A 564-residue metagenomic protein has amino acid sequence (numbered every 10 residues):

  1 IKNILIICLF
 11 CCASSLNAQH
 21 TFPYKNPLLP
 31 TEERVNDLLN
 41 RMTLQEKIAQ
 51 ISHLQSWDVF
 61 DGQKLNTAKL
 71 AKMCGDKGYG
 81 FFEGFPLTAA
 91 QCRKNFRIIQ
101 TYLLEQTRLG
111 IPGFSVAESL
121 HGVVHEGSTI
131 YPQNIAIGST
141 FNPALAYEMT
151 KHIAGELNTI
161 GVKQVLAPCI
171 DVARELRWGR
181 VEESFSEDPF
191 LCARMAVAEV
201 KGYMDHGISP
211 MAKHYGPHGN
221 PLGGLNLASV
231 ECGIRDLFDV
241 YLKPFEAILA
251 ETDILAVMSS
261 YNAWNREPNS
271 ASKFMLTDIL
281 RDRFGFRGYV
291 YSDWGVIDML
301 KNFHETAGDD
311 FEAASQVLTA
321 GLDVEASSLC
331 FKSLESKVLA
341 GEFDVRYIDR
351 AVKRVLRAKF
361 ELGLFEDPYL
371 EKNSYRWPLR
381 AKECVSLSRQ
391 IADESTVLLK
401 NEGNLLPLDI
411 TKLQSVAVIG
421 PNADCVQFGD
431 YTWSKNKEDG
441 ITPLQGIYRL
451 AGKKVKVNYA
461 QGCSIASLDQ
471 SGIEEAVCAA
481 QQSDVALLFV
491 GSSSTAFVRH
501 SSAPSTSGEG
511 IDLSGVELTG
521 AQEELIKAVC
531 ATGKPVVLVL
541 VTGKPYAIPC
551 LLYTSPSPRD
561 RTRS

Functional and structural regions predicted by a protein language model:
I1-T21: Bacterial Sec-dependent N-terminal signal peptides
Q19-S555, R561-S564: Glycoside hydrolase catalytic-domain context in secreted enzymes
